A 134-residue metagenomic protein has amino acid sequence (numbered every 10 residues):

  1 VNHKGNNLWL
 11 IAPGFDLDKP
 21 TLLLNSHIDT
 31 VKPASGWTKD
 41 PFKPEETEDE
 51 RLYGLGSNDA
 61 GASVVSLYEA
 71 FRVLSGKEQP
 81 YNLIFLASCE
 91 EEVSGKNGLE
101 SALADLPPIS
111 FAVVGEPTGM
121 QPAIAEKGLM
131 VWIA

Functional and structural regions predicted by a protein language model:
V1-P20, K43-E46: A non-catalytic alpha/beta surface segment that caps or lines the substrate-entry region of metallo-dependent hydrolase
N6-L8, P20-L22, I109-F111, M130: A generic secondary-structure signal marking the coil-to-beta-strand transition
F15-D16, D29-V31, E92, G119-M120: A short acidic, glycine/proline-enriched capping/turn motif at secondary-structure boundaries, especially helix N-cap
D16, E48, E126-G128: Short loop/turn positions at the edges of beta-strands in beta-sheet-rich folds
K19-I84: Active-site metal-coordination/substrate-binding segment of hydrolases, especially metallo-dependent peptidases
A62-E69, S75-A134: Fold-level recognition of mixed alpha/beta catalytic cores in primary-metabolism enzymes, strongest
